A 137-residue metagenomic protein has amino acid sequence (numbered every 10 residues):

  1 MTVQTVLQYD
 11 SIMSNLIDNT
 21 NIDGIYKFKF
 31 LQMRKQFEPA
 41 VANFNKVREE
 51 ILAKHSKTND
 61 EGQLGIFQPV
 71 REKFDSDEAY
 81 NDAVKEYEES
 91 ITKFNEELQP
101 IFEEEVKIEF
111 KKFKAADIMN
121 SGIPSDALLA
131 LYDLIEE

Functional and structural regions predicted by a protein language model:
T2-K57: N-terminal interaction modules that seed assembly of large macromolecular complexes
N45-E137: Low-complexity intrinsically disordered segments
